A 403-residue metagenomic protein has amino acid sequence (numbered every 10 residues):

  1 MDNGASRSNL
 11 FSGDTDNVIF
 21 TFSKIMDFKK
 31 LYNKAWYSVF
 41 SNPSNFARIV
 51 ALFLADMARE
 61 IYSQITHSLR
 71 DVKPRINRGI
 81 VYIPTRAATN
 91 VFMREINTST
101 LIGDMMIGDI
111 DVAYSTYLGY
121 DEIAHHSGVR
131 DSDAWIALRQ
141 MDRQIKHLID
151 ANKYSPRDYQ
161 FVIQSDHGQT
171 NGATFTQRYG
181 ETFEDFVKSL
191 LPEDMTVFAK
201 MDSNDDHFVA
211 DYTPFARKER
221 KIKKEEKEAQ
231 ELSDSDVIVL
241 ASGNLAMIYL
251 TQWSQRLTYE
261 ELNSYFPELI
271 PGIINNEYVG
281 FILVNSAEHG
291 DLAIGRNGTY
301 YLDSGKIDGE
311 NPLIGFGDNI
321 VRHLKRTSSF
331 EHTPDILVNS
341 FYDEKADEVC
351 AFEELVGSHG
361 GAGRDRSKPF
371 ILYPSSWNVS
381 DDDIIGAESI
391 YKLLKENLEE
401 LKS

Functional and structural regions predicted by a protein language model:
M1-G128, N244-L250, R256-L257, G298-L313 (+4 more regions): His/Asp/Glu-rich, glycine-adjacent segments that coordinate divalent cations and/or stabilize oxyanion chemistry on
M1-S38, Y82, H147, K153-Y159 (+2 more regions): Secreted, luminal/periplasmic, and some membrane-associated catalytic domains that remodel anionic oxygen-ester
L31-S41, L269-V279, H359-F370, L394-L401: Short, cationic low-complexity segments
V91-F92, I96, M105, A113 (+4 more regions): A long, amphipathic alpha-helix that forms part of the scaffold/cap immediately adjacent to metal-dependent active
V112-T116, V162, L337, L372: Structural motif
A113, H126-A137, S165, L355-G360 (+3 more regions): C-terminal or late-domain output modules
E231-S233, V239, Y259-Y265, V379-E400: A short beta-strand-to-alpha-helix junction
G315-L394: Low-complexity, glycine/alanine/valine/leucine- and proline-rich hydrophobic stretches
